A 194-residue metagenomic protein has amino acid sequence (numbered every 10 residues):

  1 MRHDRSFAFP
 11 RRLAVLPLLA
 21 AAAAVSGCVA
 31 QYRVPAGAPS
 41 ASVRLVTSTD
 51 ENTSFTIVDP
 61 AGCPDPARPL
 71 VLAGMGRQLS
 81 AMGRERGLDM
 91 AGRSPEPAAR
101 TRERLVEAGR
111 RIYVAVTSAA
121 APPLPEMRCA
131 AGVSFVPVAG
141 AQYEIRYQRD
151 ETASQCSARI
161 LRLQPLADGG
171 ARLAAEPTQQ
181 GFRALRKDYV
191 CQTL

Functional and structural regions predicted by a protein language model:
M1-A30: Sec-dependent bacterial lipoprotein signal peptides
C28-A108, Y113-R128, G132-S134, E144-L194: Short loop/turn and low-complexity linker motifs enriched in small/turn-promoting residues
V136-A139: Short proline/glycine- and polar residue-rich coil/turn motifs
